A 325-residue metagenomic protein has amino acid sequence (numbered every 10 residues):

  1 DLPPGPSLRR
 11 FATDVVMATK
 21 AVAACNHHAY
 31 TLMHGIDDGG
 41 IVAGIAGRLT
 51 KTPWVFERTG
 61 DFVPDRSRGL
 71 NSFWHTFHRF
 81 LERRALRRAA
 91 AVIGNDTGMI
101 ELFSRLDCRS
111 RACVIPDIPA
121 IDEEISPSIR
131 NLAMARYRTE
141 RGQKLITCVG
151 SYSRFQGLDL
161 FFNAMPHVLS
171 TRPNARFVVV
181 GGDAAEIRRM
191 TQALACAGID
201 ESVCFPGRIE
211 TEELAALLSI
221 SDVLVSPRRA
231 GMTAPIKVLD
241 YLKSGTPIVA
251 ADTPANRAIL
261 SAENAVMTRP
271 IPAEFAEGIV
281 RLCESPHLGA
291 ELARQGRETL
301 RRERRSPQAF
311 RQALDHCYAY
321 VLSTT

Functional and structural regions predicted by a protein language model:
T13-A18, L32-T50, V55-V63, T97 (+1 more regions): An aromatic- and histidine-rich active-site surface loop
T19-N26, I41, I45-L49, F62 (+2 more regions): Membrane-proximal helix-turn-helix segments that form the acceptor-binding/catalytic region of lipid-linked
H75-R130, T139, C148, V203-P206: Donor nucleotide-sugar binding/catalytic pocket of nucleotide-sugar-dependent glycosyltransferases
A90, A216-T233, T246-P247: Acidic donor-binding loop of glycosyltransferase active sites
E140-Q156, F162-M165: Conserved donor-binding/catalytic core segment of Leloir-type glycosyltransferases
R188-E212: Nucleotide-activated donor-binding/catalytic signature segment of Leloir-type glycosyltransferases, i.e., the conserved
A262-A273, R281-H287: Conserved acidic donor-binding segment of nucleotide-sugar-dependent glycosyltransferases
H287-A319: A charged, aromatic-enriched C-terminal amphipathic alpha-helix characteristic of glycosyltransferases across folds
